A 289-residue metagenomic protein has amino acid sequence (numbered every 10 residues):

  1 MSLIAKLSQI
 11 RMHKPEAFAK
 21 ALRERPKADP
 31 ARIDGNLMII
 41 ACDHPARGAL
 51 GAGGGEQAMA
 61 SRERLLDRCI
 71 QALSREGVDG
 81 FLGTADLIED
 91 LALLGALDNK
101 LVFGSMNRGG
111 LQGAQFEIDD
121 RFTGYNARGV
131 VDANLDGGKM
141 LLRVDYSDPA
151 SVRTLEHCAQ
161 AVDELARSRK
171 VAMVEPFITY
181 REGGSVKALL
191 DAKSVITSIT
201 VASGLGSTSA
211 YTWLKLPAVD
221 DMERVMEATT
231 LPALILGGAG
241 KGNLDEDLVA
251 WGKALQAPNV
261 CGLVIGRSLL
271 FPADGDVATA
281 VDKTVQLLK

Functional and structural regions predicted by a protein language model:
M1-D43, G48, L91-N99: N-terminal amphipathic alpha-helix/helix-capping segment at the start of soluble metabolic enzymes
I39-A41, W213-K215, V264: Structured core elements
I40, L87-I88, L270: Gly/Ser/Thr-rich loops at beta-strand to alpha-helix junctions that form or flank small-molecule/cofactor-binding
D43-H44, A239-G240, L269: Glycine-rich beta-alpha junction loops
A46-G48, A52-G80, I88, L93-G95 (+3 more regions): Alpha/beta enzyme core
T84: N-terminal glycine-rich phosphate/pyrophosphate-binding loops that anchor nucleotide-derived ligands and cofactors
L263-L270: Short acidic/histidine-rich active-site segments
L270-K289: C-terminal helical cap(s) of enzyme catalytic domains, especially alpha/beta-barrels
